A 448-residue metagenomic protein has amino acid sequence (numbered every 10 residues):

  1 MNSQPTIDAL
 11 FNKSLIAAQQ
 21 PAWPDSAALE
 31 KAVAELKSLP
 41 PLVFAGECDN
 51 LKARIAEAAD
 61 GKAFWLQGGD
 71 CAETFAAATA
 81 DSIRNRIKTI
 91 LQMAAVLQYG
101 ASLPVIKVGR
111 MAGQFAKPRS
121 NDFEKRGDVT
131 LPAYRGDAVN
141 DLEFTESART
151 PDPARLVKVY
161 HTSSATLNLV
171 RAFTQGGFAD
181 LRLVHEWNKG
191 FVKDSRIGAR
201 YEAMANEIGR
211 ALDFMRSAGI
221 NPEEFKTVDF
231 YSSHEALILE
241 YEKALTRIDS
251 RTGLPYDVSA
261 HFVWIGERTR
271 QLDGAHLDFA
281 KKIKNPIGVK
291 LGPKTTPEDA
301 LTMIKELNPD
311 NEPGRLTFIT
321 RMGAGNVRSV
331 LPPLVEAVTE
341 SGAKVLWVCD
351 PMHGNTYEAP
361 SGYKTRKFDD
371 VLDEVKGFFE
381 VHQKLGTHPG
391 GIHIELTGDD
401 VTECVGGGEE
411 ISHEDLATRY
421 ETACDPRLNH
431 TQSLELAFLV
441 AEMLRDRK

Functional and structural regions predicted by a protein language model:
N2-W65: N-terminal basic/disordered segments at the start of proteins
N50-K52, D273-H276, M303, P332-L334: Glycine-rich, charged/polar anion/phosphate-binding loops that engage phosphate groups from diverse ligands
I55-A58, V96-Q98, F279-A280, V381-L385: A general structural signal for short secondary-structure junctions and capping/turn motifs
G61-K62, W347-C349: Short coil-to-beta-strand
L66-C71, V108-M111, C349-M352, E395-T397: Short loop/turn segments at strand-loop or loop-helix junctions that form parts of catalytic or ligand-binding pockets
A72-E73, A78-G323, R366, E374 (+2 more regions): Active-site-facing alpha/beta catalytic cores
A300-M303, P309, R315-W347, H353-T402: Non-transmembrane, aqueous-exposed alpha-helical and coiled segments at domain scale
G406: Short conserved loop adjoining the S-adenosyl-L-methionine
